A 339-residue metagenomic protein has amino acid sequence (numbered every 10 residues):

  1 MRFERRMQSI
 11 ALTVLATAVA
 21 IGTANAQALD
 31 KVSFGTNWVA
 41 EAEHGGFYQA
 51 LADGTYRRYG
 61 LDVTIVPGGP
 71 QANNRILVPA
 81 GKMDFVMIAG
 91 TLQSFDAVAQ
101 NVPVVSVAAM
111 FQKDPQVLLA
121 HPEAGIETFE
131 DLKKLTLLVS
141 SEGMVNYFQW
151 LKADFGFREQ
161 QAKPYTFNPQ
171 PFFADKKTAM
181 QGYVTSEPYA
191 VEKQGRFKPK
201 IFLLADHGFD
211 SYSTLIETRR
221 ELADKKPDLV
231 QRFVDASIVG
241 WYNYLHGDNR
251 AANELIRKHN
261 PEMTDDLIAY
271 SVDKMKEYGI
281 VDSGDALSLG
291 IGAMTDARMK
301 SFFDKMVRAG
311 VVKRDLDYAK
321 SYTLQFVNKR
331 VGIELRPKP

Functional and structural regions predicted by a protein language model:
M1-L12: Bacterial N-terminal signal peptides that target proteins for export
A11-G22: Bacterial N-terminal signal peptides
Q27-G182, D210: Short, glycine-/small- and polar/acidic-enriched structural segments that line small-molecule recognition paths
T64, A72-N73, A205-D206, A269-K276 (+1 more regions): Short linear loop/turn motifs
L92, F167-T264: Pocket-lining segment of extracytoplasmic ligand-binding domains
F157-Q161, P199, N260-D273, K313-K320: Short, surface-exposed acidic
K225-V311: Secondary-structure end/capping motifs
M299-P339: Conserved C-terminal helix/tail region of periplasmic/extracytoplasmic solute-binding proteins
